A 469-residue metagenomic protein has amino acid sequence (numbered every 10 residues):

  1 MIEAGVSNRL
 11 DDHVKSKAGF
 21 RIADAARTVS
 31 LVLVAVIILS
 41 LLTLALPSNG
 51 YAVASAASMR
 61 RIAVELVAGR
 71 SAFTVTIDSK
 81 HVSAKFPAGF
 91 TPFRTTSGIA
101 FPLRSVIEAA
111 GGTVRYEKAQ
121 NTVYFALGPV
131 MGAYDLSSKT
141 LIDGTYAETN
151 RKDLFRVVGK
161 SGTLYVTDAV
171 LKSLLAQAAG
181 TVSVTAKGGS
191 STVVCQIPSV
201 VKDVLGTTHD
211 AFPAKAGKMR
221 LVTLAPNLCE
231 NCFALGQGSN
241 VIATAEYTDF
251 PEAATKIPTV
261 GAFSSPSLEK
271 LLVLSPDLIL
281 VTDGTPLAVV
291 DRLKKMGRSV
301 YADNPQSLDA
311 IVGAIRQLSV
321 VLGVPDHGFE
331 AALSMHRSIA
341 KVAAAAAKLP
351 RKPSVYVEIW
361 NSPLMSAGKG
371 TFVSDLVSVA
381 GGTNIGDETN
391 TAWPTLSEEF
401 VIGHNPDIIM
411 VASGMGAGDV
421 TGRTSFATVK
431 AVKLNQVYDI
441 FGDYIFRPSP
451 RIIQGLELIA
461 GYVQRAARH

Functional and structural regions predicted by a protein language model:
M1-D24: N-terminal secretory signal peptides that target proteins for export/translocation
A26-N49: Sec-dependent N-terminal signal peptides of Gram-positive bacterial secreted proteins and lipoproteins
T43-A216: Primary recognition of N-terminal secretory signal peptides and signal-anchoring hydrophobic helices
S191-T208, K215-R220, A288-S362, T383-E388 (+1 more regions): Extracytoplasmic substrate-binding proteins
L205-T207, P258-E269, T389-E398: Short helix-initiation/N-cap motifs at beta->coil->alpha
R220-L274, L278-T285, I385, S413: A short, structured surface patch at a secondary-structure boundary
A245, G370-W393, D439: His/Asp/Glu-enriched short active-site or ligand-binding loop at hydrolase and phosphoryl-transfer sites
L268-P276, K295-M296, T395-N405: Short helices/loops that flank or line small-molecule/ion binding pockets
